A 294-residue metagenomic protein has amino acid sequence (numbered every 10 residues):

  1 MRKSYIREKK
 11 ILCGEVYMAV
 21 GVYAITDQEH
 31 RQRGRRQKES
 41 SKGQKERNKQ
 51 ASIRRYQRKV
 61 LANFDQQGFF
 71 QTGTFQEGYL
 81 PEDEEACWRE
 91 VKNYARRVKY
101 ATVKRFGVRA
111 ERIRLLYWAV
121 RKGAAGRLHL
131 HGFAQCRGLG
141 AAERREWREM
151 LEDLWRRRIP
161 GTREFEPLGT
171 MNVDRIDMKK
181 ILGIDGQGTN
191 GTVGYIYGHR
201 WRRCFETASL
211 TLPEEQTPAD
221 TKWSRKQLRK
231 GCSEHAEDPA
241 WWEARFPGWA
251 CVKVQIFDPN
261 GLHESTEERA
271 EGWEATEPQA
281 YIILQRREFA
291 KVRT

Functional and structural regions predicted by a protein language model:
M1-L128, C136-T294: Right-hand nucleic-acid polymerase module
